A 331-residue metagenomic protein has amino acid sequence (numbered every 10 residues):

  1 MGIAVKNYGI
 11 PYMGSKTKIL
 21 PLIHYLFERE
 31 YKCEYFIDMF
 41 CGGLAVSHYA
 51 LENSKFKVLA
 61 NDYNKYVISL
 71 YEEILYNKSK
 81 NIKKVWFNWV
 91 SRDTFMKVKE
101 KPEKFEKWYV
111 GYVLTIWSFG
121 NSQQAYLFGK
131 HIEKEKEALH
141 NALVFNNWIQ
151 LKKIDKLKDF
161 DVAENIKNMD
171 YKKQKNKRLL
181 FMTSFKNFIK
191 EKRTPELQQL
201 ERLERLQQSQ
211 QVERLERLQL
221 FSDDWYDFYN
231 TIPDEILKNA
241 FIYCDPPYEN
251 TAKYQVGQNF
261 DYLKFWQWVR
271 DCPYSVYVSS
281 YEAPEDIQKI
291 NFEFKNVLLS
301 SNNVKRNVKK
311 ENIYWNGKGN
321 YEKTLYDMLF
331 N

Functional and structural regions predicted by a protein language model:
M1-F40, A45-Y49, N53: S-adenosyl-L-methionine
M1-G2, E249-N250, Q255-N331: Long, positively charged, glycine-interspersed low-complexity recognition regions
G2-L20, R29, K78-Y243, E249-T251: SAM-dependent nucleic-acid methyltransferase catalytic core
C33-F36, K55, L237-N239, P273: A general structural motif
F56-N61: Short beta-strand element of Class I
N64: Conserved SAM/SAH-binding beta-strand->alpha-helix loop
I68: Short alpha-helix immediately C-terminal to the canonical SAM-binding loop
Y71: Conserved SAM-binding loop
